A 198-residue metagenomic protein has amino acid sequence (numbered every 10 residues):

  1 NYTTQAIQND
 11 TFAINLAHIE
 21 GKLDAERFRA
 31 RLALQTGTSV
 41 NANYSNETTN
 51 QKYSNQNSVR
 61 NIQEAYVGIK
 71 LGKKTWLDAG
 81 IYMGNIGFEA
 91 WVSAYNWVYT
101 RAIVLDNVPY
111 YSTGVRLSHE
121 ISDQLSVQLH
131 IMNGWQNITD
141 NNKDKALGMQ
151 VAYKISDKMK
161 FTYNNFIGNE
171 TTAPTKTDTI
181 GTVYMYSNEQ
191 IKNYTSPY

Functional and structural regions predicted by a protein language model:
N1-Q136, K143-G148, A152-F161: Outer membrane beta-barrel
N137-Y198: Surface-exposed beta-loop-beta
